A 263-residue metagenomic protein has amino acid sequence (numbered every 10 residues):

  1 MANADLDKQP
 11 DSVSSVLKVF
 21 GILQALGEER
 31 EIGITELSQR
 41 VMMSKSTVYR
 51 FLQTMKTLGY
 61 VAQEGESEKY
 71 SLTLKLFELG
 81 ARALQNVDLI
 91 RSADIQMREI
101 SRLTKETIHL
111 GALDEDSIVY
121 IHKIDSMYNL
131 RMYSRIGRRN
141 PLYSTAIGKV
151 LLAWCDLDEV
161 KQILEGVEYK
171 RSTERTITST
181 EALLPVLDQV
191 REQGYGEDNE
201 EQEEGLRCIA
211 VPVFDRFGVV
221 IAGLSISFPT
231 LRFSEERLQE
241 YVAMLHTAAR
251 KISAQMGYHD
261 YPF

Functional and structural regions predicted by a protein language model:
A2-R91, R98, A254-Y258: N-terminal helix-turn-helix
G27, G148, L152, D156 (+2 more regions): Short amphipathic alpha-helical signal-transduction/dimerization elements
E28, Q63, K123-S126, D215: Short, conserved catalytic or interaction motifs in soluble domains
S67, I108, C208-A210: Short loop/turn microsegments at loop-to-beta-strand junctions
A81-N129, W154-L157, L183: All-alpha effector-binding/dimerization core of bacterial HTH-type transcriptional repressors
L130-Q202: Short, solvent-exposed recognition segments
E159-Q162, V167-K170, A249-F263: Cysteine/selenocysteine-centered motifs that mediate thiol-based redox chemistry or coordinate metal-sulfur cofactors
S179-A248: Extended hydrophobic
